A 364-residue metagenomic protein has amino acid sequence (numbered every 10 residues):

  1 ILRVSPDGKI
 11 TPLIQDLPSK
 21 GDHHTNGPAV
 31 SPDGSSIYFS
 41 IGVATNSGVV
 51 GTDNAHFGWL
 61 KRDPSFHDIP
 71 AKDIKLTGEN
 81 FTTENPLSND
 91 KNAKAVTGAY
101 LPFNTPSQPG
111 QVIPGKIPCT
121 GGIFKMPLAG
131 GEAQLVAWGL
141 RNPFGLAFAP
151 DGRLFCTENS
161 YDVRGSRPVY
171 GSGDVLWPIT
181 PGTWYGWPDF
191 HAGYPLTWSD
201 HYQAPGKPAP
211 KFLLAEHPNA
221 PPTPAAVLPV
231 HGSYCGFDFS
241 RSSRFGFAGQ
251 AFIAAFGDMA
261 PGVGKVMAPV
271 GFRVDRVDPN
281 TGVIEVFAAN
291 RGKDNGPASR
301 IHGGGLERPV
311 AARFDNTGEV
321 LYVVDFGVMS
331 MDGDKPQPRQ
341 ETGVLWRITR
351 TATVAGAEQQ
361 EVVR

Functional and structural regions predicted by a protein language model:
I1, I10, S35-I37, L154 (+2 more regions): Hydrophobic residues embedded in beta-strands of well-ordered beta-sheets
I1-P32, S40-N46, T52-T77: Asp-box/WD-like beta-propeller blade repeats and closely related beta-sheet repeat scaffolds
V4, I179, D315: Conserved catalytic core of Hanks-type protein kinase domains
S31-D33, A149, S240-S242, D315-T317: Structural WD40 beta-propeller signal
V43-S299, G303-P309, V324-V363: Beta-propeller domain segments
